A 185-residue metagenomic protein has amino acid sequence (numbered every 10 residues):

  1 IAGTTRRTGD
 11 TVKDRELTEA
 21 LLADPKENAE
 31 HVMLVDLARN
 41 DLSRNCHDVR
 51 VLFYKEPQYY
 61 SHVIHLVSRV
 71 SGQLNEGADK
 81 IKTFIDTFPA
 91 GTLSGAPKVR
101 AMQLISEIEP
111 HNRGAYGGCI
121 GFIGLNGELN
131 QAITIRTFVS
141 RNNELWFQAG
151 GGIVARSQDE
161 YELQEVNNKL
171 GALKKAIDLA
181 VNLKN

Functional and structural regions predicted by a protein language model:
I1-N185: Extended alpha-helical targeting/anchoring segments, especially N-terminal organellar/secretory targeting helices
